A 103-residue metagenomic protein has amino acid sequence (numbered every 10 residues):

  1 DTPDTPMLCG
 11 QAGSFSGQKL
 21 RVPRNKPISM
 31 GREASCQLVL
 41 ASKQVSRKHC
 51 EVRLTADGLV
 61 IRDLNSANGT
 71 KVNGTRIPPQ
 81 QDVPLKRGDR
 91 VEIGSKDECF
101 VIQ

Functional and structural regions predicted by a protein language model:
D1-K43, R53, R87-R90: Intrinsically disordered, low-complexity acidic Ser/Thr-rich regulatory segments
T5-G10, G58-L64: Short, well-ordered strand-loop elements centered on a beta-strand within folded domains, enriched for acidic residues
F15-S16, C36-Q37, S46, V60 (+2 more regions): Short, surface-exposed beta-strand-loop junctions and turns on beta-sheet-rich folds
M30, N65, K71-Q103: C-terminal boundary/linker segments immediately following FHA domains
A41, R53, R62, V101-Q103: Solvent-exposed beta-strand sheet faces enriched in polar/charged residues
Q44-V45, G58, D82: Residue at a beta-strand N-cap/secondary-structure junction
